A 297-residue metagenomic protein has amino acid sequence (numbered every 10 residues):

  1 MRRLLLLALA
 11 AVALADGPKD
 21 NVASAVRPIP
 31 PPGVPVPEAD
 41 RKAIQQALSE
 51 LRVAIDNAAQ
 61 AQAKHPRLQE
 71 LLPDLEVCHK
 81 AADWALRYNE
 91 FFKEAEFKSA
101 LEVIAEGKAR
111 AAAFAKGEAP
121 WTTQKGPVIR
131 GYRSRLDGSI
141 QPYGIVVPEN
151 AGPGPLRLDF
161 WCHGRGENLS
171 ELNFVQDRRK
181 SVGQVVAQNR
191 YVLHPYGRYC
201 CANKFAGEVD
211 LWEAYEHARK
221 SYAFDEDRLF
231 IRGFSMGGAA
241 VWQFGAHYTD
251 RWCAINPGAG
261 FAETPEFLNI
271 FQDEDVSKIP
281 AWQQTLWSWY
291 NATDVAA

Functional and structural regions predicted by a protein language model:
L7-D16: Hydrophobic h-region of N-terminal signal peptides that target proteins for export in Gram-negative bacteria
G17-L75: Amphipathic, heptad-repeat alpha-helical segments
G17-V34, Y88-L156: A domain-start/cap signature at the N-terminus of enzymes
P153-Y222: Active-site machinery of serine-nucleophile hydrolases
F224-S235: Alpha/beta-hydrolase fold nucleophile elbow
G238-T249, I255: Short glycine-enriched nucleophile-adjacent loop and the immediately C-terminal alpha-helix near the catalytic center
D250-E266: A conserved short beta-strand
P265-A297: The feature captures the conserved acid-bearing segment of alpha/beta-hydrolase catalytic domains
